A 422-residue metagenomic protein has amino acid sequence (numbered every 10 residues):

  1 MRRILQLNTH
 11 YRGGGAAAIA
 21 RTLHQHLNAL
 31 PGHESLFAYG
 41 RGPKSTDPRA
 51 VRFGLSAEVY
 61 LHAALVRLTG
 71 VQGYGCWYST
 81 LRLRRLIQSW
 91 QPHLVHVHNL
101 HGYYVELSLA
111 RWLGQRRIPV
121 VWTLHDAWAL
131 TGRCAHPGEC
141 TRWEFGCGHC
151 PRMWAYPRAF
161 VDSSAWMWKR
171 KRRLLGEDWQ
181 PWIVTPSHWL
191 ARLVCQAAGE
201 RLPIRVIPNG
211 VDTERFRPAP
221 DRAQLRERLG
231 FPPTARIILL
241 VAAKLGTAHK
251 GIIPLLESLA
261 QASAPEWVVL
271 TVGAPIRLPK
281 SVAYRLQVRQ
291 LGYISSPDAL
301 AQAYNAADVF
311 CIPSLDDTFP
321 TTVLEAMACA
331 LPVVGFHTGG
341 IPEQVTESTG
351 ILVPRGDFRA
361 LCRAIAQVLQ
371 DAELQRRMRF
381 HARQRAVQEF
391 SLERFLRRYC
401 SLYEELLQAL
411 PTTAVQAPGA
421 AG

Functional and structural regions predicted by a protein language model:
P232-K250, L256-L259: Conserved donor-binding/catalytic core segment of Leloir-type glycosyltransferases
I276-A301: Nucleotide-activated donor-binding/catalytic signature segment of Leloir-type glycosyltransferases, i.e., the conserved
Q302-A307: Short alpha-helical donor nucleotide-sugar binding micro-motif in glycosyltransferases
L315: Aromatic "clamp/platform" in nucleotide-sugar-dependent glycosyltransferases that forms part of the donor/acceptor
L324, T338-L352: Short acidic/histidine- and often glycine-rich active-site loop of Leloir-type glycosyltransferases that engages
P332-G335: Short hydrophobic beta-strand element within catalytic cores of glycosyltransferases and related nucleotide-activated
E347, I351-F358, Q367-A372: Conserved acidic donor-binding segment of nucleotide-sugar-dependent glycosyltransferases
Q367, L374-S401: A short, well-ordered alpha-helix in the C-terminal region of glycosyltransferases
